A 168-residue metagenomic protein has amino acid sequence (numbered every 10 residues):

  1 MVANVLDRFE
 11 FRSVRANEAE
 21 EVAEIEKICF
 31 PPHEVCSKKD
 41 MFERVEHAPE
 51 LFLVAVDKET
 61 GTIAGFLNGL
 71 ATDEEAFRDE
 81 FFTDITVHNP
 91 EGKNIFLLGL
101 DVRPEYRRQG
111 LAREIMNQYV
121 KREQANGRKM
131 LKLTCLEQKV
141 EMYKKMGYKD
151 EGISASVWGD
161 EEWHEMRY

Functional and structural regions predicted by a protein language model:
M1-D7: Eukaryotic N-terminal low-complexity, Ser/Thr- and Lys/Arg-rich leader segments that predominantly function as
R8-V22: A short beta-loop-alpha structural element at the N-terminal edge of CoA-dependent acyl/N-acetyltransferase catalytic
R15, L98, R103, L136: Residue-level recognition of the GNAT/N-acetyltransferase active site
P31-E59, F66-V87: Active-site rim helix/loop that mediates acceptor-substrate recognition in acyltransferases
T62-D101, R107, S156-E162: Conserved acyl-donor/pantetheine-binding loop and adjacent beta-alpha core of acyl/acetyltransferases and related
A71-E74, K132-T134, K144, K149-E165: Conserved catalytic-core motifs of GNAT/GCN5-like acyltransferases
I95, M116, K121-L136: Conserved GNAT acetyl-CoA-binding A-motif
V102, R108-K121: Conserved acetyl-CoA-binding loop-helix of GNAT-fold acetyltransferases
